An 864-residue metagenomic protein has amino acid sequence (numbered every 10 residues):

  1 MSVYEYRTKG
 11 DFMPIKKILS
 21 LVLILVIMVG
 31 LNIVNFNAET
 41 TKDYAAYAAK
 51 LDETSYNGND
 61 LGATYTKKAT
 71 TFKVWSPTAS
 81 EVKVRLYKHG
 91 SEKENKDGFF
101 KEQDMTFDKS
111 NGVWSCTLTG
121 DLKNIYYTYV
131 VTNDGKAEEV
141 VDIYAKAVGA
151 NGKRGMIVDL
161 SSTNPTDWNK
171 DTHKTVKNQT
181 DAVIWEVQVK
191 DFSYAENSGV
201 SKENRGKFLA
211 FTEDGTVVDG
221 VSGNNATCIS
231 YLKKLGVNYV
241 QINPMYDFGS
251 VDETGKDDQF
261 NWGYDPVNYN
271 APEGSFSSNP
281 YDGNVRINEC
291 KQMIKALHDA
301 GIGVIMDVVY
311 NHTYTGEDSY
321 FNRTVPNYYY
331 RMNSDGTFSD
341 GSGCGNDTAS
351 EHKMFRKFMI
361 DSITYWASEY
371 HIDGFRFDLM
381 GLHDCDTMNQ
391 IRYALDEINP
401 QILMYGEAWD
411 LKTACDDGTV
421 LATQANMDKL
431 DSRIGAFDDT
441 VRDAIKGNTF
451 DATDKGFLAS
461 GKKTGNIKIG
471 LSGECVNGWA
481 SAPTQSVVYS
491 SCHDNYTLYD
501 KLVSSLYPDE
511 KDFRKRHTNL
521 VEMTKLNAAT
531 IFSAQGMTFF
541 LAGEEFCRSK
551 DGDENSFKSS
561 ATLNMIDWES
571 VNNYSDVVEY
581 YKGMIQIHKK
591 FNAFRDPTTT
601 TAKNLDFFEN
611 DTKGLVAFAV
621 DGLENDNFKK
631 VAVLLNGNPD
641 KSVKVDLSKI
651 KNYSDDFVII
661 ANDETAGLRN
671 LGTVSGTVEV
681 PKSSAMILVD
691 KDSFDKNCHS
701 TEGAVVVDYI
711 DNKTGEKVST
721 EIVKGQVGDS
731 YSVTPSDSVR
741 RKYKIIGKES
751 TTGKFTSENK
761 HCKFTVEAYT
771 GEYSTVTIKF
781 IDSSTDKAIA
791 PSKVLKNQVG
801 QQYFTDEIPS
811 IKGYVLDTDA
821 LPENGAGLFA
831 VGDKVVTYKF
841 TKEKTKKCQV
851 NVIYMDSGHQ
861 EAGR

Functional and structural regions predicted by a protein language model:
T40-K67, T71, N95-F100, D108-A210: The feature marks proteins involved in alpha-glucan
T64-S80, N604-L647: Carbohydrate-binding surface patches
S76, K123-I125, L671-C698: C-terminal beta-strand-rich structural cap/linker in extracellular carbohydrate-active enzymes
V158, R392-Y393, E397, Q401-F546 (+4 more regions): Conserved alpha/beta catalytic core and glycan-binding cleft of carbohydrate-active enzymes
K190-Y370, T387-N399, L403: Substrate-binding/active-site clefts of carbohydrate-active enzymes
G536, F540-D553, M565, E569-V631: Glycan-recognition and catalytic regions of carbohydrate-active enzymes
D656, D729-S757, Q801-G827, R864: Surface-exposed interfaces of beta-sheet-rich extracellular modules
K696-G703, Y709, G753-V776, F780-I781 (+1 more regions): Conserved "repeat-terminator" motif of extracellular CCP/Sushi domains
